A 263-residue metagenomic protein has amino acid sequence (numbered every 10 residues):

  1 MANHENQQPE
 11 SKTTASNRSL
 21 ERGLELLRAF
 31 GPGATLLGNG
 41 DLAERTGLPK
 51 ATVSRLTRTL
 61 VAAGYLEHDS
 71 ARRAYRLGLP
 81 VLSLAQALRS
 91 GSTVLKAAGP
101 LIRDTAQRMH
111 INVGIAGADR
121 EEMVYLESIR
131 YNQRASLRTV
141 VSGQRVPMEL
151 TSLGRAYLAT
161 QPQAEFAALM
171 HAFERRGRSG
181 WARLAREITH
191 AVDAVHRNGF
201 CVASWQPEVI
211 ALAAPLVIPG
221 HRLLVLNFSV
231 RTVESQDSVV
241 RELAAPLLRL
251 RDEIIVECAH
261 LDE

Functional and structural regions predicted by a protein language model:
A2-G91, L95, D252-H260: N-terminal helix-turn-helix
S16-L20, A74, G78, G91 (+7 more regions): Short, structured helix-loop boundary elements
A29, A97-R108, N112-G114, A194 (+3 more regions): Amphipathic alpha-helical regulatory segments at dimerization interfaces that relay allosteric signals between sensory
R72-A172: Amphipathic alpha-helical effector-binding/dimerization core of metabolite-sensing transcriptional regulators
G180-E253: Extended hydrophobic
